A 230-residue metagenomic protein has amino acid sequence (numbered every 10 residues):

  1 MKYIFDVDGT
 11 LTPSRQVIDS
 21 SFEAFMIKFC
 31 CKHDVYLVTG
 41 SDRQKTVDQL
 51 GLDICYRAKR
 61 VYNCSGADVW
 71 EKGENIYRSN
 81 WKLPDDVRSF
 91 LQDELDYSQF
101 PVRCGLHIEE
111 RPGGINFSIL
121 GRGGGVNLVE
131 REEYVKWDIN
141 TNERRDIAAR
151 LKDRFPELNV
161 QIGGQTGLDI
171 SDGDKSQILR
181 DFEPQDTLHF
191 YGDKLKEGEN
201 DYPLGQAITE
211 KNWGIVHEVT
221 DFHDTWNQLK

Functional and structural regions predicted by a protein language model:
M1-I18, L37, L179, F190 (+1 more regions): Asp-based phosphoryl-transfer active-site loop
T10, R43, K196: Conserved Rossmann-like nucleotide-cofactor binding loop
Q16-H107: Active-site phosphate-binding/coordination module
D19, S171-K230: Mg2+-dependent phosphoryl-transfer enzymes with acidic/Ser/Thr/Gly-rich catalytic loops
F25-K32, L50-I54, E94, R150-F155 (+4 more regions): Alpha-helix C-terminal capping segments
C31-D34, P156-V160, D186, T209-G214: A generic structural motif
Y62-S65, G164, V219-H223: Residues at the C-termini of beta-strands that transition into short coil/loop
P101-H189, L195-E197: Conserved acidic, metal-coordinating active-site core of Asp-based, Mg2+-dependent phosphoryl-transfer enzymes
